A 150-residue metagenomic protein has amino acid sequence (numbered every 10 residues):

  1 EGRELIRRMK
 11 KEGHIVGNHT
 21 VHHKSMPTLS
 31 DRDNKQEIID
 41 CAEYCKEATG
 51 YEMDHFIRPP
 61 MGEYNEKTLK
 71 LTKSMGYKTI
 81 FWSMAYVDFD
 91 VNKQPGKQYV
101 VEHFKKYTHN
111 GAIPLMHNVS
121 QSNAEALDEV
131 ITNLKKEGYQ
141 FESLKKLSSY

Functional and structural regions predicted by a protein language model:
E1, S122-Y150: C-terminal domain-boundary segment and adjacent tail
E1-Q98, E102-V119: Metal-dependent polysaccharide deacetylase catalytic core of the NodB/CE4 family, i.e., the active-site-bearing domain
